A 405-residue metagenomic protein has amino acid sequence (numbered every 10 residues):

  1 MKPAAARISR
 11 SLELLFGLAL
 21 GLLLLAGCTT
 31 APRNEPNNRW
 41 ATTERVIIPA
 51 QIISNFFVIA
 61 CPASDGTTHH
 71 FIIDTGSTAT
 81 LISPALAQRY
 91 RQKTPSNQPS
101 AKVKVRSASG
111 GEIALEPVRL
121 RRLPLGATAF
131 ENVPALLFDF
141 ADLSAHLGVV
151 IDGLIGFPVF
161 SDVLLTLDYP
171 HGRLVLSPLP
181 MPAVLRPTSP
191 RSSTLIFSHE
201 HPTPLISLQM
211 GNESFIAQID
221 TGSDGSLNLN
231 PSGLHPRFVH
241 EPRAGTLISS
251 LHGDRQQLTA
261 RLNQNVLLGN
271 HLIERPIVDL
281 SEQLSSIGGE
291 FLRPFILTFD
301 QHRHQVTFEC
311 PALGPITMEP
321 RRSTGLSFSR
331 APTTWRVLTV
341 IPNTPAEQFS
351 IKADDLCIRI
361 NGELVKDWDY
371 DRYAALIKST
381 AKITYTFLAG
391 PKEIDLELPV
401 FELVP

Functional and structural regions predicted by a protein language model:
K2-F16: Bacterial N-terminal signal peptides that target proteins for export
E13-A26: Bacterial N-terminal signal peptides
L25-P405: Pepsin/retropepsin-fold aspartyl endopeptidases
